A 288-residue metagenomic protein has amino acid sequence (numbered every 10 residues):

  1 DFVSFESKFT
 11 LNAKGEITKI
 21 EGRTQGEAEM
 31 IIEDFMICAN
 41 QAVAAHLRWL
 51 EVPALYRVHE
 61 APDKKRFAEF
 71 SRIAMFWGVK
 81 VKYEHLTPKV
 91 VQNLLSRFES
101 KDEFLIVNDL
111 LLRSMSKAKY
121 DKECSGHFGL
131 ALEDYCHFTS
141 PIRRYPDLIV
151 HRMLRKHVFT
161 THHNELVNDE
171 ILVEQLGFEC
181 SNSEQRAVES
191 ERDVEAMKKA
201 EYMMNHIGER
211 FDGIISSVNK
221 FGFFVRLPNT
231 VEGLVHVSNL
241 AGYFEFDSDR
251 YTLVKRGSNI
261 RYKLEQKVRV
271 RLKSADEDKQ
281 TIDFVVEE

Functional and structural regions predicted by a protein language model:
D1-E245, R250, E265-E288: Electropositive polyanion-binding surfaces
L253-S258: Short alpha-helix capping/helix-loop boundary micro-motifs
N259-L264: Divalent-cation-assisted or electrostatically stabilized phosphate/pyrophosphate-binding catalytic cores
